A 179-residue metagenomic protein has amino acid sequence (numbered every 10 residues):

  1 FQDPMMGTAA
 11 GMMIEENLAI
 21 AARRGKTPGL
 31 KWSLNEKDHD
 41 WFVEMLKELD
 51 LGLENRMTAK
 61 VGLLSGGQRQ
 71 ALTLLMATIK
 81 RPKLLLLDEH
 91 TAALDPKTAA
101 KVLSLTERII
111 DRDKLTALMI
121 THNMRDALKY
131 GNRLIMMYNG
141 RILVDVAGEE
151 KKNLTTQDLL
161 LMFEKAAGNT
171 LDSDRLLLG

Functional and structural regions predicted by a protein language model:
A10-R24: Q-loop/switch helix immediately C-terminal to the Walker
A77-T78: ABC ATPase C-loop
R81: Conserved catalytic motifs of ABC-family nucleotide-binding domains
L85-D88: Catalytic Walker B motif of ABC-type/P-loop ATPase nucleotide-binding domains
P96-T98: Helix N-cap at the start of a conserved alpha-helix in ABC-type nucleotide-binding domains
A100-D113: Helical segment within the ABC ATPase nucleotide-binding domain
T121-H122: H-loop/switch region of ABC-family ATPase nucleotide-binding domains
R141-A167: Conserved beta-strand-loop-alpha-helix hinge in the C-terminal portion of ABC ATPase nucleotide-binding domains
